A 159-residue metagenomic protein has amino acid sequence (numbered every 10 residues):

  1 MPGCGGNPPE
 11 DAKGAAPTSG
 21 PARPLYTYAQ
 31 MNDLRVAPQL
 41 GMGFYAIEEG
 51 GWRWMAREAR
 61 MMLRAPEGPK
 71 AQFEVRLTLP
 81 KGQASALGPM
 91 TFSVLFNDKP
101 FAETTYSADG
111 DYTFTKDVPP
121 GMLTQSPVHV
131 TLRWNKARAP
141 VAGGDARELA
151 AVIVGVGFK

Functional and structural regions predicted by a protein language model:
M1-G3: Sec-dependent bacterial lipoprotein signal peptides
G5-K70, G82-A86, A137-K159: Glycan-recognition and processing domains
A65-E67, L79-K81, A108, P120 (+1 more regions): Non-catalytic surface loops within mature trypsin-like serine protease
A71-L77, V94, Y112-F114, M122-V141: Short, well-structured beta-strand segments within conserved domains
L77-L79, V118, F158: Hydrophobic beta-strand positions in extracellular immunoglobulin-like domains
S85-K99: Short, surface-exposed beta-strand/strand-loop-strand elements in extracellular ectodomains
K99-T124: Extracellular carbohydrate recognition and processing domains and analogous Trp-centered ligand-binding platforms
